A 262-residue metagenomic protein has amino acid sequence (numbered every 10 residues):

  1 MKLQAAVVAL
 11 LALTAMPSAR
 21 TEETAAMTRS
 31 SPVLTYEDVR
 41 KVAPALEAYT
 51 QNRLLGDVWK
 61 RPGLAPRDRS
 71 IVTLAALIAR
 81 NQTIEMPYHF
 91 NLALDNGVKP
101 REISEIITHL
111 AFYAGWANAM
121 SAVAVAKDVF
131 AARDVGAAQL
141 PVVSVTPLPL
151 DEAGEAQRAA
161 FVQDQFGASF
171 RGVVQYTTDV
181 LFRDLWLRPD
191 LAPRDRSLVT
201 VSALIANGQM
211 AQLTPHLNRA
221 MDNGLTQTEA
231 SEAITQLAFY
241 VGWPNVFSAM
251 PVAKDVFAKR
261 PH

Functional and structural regions predicted by a protein language model:
M1-Q4: Positively charged n-region of N-terminal signal peptides that target proteins for export
A6-A15: Bacterial N-terminal signal peptides
R20-R67, R80, P87-N91, D95 (+4 more regions): Acidic, glycine/proline-rich low-complexity segments that act as flexible tails and inter-domain linkers
R69-L77, M86, I106-I107, R196-L204 (+1 more regions): Short, structured motif recognition centered on aromatic/hydrophobic residues
I78, N96, H109-W116, I205 (+1 more regions): A short structural micro-motif
N81, N207-A211: Alpha-helix capping and inter-helical loop/turn segments
V98-E102: Winged helix-turn-helix DNA-binding recognition segment
N118-A119, Q209, E229-S248: Preference for long, well-ordered alpha-helical segments
